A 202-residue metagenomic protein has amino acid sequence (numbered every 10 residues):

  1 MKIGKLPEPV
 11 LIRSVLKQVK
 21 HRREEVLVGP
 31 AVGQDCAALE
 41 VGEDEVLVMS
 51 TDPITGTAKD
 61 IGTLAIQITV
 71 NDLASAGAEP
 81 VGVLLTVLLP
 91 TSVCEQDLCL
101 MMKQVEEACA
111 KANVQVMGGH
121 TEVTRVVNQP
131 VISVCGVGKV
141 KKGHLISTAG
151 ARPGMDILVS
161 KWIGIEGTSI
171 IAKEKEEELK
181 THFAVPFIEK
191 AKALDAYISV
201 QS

Functional and structural regions predicted by a protein language model:
M1-S202: Helix-biased detector of long, well-ordered alpha-helical tracts
